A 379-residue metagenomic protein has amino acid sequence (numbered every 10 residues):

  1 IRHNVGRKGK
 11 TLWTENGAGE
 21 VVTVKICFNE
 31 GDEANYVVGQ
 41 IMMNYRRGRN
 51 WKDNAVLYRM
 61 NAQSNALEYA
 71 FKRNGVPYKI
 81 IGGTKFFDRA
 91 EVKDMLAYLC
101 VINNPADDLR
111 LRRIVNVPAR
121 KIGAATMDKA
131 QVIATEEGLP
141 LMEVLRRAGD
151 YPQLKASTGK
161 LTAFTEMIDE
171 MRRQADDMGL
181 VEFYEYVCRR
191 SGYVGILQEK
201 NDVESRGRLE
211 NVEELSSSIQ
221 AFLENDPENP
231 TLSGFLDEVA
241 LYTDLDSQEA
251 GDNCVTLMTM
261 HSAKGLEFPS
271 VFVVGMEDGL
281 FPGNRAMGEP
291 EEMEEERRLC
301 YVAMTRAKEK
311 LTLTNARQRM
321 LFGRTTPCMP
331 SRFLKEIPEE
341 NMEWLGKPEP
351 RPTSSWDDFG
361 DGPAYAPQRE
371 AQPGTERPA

Functional and structural regions predicted by a protein language model:
I1-P77, C100-N104, T158, A175: Helicase P-loop NTPase motor core
T11-W13, G83-K85, M260-H261: Short, solvent-exposed loop/turn elements at beta->coil junctions and helix N-caps that rim active or binding pockets
K25, K79-I81, M258: General small-molecule cofactor/ligand-binding pocket signal
E30-E33, F86-D88, P350: A short acidic, often aromatic-flanked loop/helix-cap motif at beta-alpha or helix-coil junctions that lines enzyme
N50, S64-V76, R89, L96-W344 (+1 more regions): Conserved helicase C-terminal RecA-like lobe
V56, G82-G83, R146, K200: Proline- and acidic/polar-enriched loop/turn elements at helix boundaries
M60-N61, I81-A90: Conserved helicase motor
I337-A379: Acidic, low-complexity intrinsically disordered tails
